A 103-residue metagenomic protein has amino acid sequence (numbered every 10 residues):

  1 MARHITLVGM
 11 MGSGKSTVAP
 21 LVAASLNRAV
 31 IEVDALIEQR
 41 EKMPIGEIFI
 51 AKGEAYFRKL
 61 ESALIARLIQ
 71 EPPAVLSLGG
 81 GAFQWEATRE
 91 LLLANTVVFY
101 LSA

Functional and structural regions predicted by a protein language model:
M1-R3: Extreme N-terminal, non-catalytic leader segments that precede Walker-type/kinase nucleotide-binding cores
L7: Hydrophobic anchor at the beta1->P-loop junction of P-loop NTPases
M10: P-loop (Walker A) phosphate-binding loop of NTP-binding proteins
S16: Walker A/P-loop
V33-L93: ATP-dependent small-molecule kinase phosphotransfer cores that center on conserved nucleotide phosphate-binding segments
L92-A103: Conserved phosphate-donor/acceptor-positioning beta-strand/loop module used by diverse small-molecule
